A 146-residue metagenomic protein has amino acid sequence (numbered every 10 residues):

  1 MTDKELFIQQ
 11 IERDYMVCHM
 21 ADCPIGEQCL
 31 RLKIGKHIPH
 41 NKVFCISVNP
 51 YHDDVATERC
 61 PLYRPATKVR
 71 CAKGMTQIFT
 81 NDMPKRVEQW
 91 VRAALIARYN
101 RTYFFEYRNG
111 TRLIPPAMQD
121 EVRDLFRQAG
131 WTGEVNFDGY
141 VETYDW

Functional and structural regions predicted by a protein language model:
M1-Y63: N-terminal cysteine/histidine-rich coordination modules
R13-M16, Q77, T102: Positions in alpha-helical segments
H19, A94, R112: Short, charged/polar micro-motifs that form catalytic or ligand-binding hotspots
R64-W90, T132-V135: A short, Lys/Arg-rich alpha-helix, primarily the initiator
R86-A97, F104: Short alpha-helical "recognition helix" segments of helix-turn-helix
N100-I114: Recognition helix of helix-turn-helix/homeodomain-like DNA-binding domains that insert into the DNA major groove
A117-V135: DNA major-groove recognition helix of helix-turn-helix/homeodomain DNA-binding modules
V135-W146: Short amphipathic recognition helices of helix-turn-helix/homeodomain-type DNA-binding modules
